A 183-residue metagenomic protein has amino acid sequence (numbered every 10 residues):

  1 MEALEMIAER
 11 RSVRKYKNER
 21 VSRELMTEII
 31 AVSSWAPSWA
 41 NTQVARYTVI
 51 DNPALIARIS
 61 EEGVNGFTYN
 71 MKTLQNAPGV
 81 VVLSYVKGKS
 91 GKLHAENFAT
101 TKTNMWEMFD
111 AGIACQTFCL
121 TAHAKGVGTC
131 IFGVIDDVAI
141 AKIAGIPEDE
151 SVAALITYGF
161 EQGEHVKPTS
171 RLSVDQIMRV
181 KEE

Functional and structural regions predicted by a protein language model:
A3-V13, K17-N18, K89, A154-E183: C-terminal helix-cap and adjacent tail motif
I7, I29-S33, V81, I156: Short alpha-helical scaffolding segments that buttress acidic/His motifs in well-ordered protein cores
E19-E24: A short beta-loop-alpha structural element at the N-terminal edge of CoA-dependent acyl/N-acetyltransferase catalytic
I29, S33, E96-I143: Small-aliphatic-rich amphipathic alpha-helix that forms the alpha element of a beta-alpha
N41-A111: Glycine/small-residue-rich phosphate/adenosyl-binding loop
M71-A77, I146-K167: A glycine-rich helix N-cap at a beta->alpha junction
Y85, V134, F160: Short secondary-structure boundary segments
